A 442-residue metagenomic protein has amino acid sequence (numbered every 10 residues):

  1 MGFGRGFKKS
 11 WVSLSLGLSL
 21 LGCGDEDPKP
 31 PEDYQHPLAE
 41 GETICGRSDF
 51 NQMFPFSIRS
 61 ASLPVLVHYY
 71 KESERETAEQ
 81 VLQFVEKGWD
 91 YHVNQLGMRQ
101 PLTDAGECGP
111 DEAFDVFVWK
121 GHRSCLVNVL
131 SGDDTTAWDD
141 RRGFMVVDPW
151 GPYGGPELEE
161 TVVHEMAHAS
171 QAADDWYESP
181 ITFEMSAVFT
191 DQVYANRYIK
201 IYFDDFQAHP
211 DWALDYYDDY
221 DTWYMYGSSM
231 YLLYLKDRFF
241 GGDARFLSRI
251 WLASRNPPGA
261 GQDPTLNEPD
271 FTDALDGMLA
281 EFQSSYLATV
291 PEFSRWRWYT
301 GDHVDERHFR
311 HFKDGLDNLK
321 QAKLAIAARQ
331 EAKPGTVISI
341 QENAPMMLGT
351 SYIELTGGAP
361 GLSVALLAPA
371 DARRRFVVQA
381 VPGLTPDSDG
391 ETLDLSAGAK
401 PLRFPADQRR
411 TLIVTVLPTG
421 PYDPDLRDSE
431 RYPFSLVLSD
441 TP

Functional and structural regions predicted by a protein language model:
G2-L14: Bacterial N-terminal signal peptides that target proteins for export
S13, P101-L102, D243-S248: Acidic/polar loop patches that form or flank catalytic/metal-binding clefts of enzymes that bind anionic ligands
L20-G22: C-terminal motif of bacterial Sec signal peptides marking the signal peptidase cleavage site
G24-E26: Bacterial signal peptide processing site
P30-R142, D148-M166, S170-D174, E178 (+3 more regions): Zn2+-dependent metallopeptidase catalytic core
G132-R141, P156-E160, D175-F240, F246-E292 (+1 more regions): Acidic/His/Gly-enriched intrinsically disordered linker/tail segments that often contain short helix/coil "MoRF-like"
G259-P442: Beta/coil-rich, acidic/histidine-enriched accessory regions frequently appended to metallopeptidases
